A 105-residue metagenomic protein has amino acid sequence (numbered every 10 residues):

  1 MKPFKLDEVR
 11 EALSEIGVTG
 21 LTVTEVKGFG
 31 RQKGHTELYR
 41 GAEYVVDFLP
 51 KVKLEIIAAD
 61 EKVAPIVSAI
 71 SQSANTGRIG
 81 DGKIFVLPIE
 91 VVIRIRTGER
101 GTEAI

Functional and structural regions predicted by a protein language model:
M1-I105: Positively charged, small/polar-rich N-terminal and surface patches that mediate targeting and assembly and bind
